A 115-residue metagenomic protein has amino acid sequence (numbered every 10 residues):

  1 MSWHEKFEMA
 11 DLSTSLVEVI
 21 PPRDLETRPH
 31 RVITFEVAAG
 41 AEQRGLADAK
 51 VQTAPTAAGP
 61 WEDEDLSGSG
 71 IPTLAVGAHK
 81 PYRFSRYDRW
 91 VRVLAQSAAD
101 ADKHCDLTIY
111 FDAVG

Functional and structural regions predicted by a protein language model:
M1-H30: Transition segment at domain starts
W3, L16-E18, P55-G68: Tryptophan-centered short beta-strand motifs
F7-D11, D63-T73: Solvent-exposed serine/threonine-rich low-complexity stretches and specific carbohydrate-binding patches
I20-D24, G77-F84: Exposed aromatic-hydrophobic patches
H30-F35, F84-C105: Noncatalytic modules at the cell exterior or secretory-pathway interfaces, chiefly beta-strand-rich lectin/adhesion
A39-A47, A98-K103: Extended, low-complexity, turn-rich repeat/linker tracts enriched in Gly/Pro/Ser/Thr and Asp/Glu that occur
R44-D63, I109: Short, surface-exposed beta-strand/strand-loop-strand elements in extracellular ectodomains
D102-G115: Exposed low-complexity, polar/acidic, P/S/T/G-rich flexible segments that act as propeptides, protease-susceptible
